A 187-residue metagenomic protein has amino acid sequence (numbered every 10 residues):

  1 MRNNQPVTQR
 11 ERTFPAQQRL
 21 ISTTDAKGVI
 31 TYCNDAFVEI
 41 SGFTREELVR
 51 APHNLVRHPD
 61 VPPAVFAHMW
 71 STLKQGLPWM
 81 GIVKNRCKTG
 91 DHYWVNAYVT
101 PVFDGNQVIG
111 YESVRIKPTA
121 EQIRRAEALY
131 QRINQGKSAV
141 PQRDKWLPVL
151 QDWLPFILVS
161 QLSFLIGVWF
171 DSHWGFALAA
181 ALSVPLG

Functional and structural regions predicted by a protein language model:
M1-D25, I116-L154: PAS-family sensory modules
I30-T31: Conserved hydrophobic beta-strand signature of PAS-family and PAS-like sensory domains
V38-L48: PAS/PAS-like sensory domain cap-loop motif
R45, P52-N54, V61: N-terminal sensory regulatory modules of PAS/LOV and PAS-like folds
V49, P59-Q75: PAS/Per-ARNT-Sim sensory domains
K84-T89, F103: PAS-family sensory domains
Y98-Y111, I116-R125: Short loop/turn elements at sensory-signaling interfaces that couple input to output
V140-G187: Alpha-helical transmembrane segments and their helix-membrane boundary motifs
